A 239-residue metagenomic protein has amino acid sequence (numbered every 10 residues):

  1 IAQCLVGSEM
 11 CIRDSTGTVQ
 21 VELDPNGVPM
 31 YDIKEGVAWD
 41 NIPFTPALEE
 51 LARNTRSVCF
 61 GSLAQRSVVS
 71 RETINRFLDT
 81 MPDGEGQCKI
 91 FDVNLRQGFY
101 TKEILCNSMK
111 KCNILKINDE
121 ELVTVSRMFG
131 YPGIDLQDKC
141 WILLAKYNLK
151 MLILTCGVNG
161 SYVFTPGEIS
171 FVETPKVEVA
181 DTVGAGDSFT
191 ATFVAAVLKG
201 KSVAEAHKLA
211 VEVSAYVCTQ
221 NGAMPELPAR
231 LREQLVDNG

Functional and structural regions predicted by a protein language model:
I1, A47-L48, L105, C140 (+1 more regions): Acidic, amphipathic alpha-helical patches
I1-G7, C11-I12: Single conserved hydrophobic/aromatic residue that forms the stacking wall/gate of nucleotide- or nucleobase-binding
C4, E50-L51, N107-S108, A145: Structural alpha-helical scaffold elements that stabilize or flank donor/cofactor-binding regions in carbohydrate
T18-E22, G160-V163: Short beta-strand scaffold segments in enzyme catalytic cores
V21-E72: Conserved phosphate-binding/catalytic loop of the ribokinase/pfkB sugar-kinase fold
S57, G61-D138, G160: Conserved beta-alpha-beta core of the PfkB/ribokinase-like small-molecule kinase fold
F129, G133-G239: Conserved phosphate-binding/catalytic region of the ribokinase-like
